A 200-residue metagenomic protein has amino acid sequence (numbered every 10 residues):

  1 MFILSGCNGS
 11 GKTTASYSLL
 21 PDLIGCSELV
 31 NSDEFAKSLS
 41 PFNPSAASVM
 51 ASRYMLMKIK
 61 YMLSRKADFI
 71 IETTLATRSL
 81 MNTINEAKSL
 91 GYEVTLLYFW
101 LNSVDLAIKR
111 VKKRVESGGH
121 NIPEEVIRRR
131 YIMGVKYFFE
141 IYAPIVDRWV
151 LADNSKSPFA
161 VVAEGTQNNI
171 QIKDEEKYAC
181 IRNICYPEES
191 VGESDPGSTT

Functional and structural regions predicted by a protein language model:
N8: The conserved Walker
K12: Conserved lysine of the Walker
S16-A67: Conserved substrate/cofactor phosphate-moiety recognition/catalytic segment in nucleotide-dependent phosphotransferases
M50-L101, G134: Glycine-rich phosphate-binding loop used to anchor ATP phosphates in small-molecule kinases, encompassing both
Y92-E140: A glycine- and Lys/Arg-enriched "phosphate-lid" helix/loop adjacent to the NTP-binding pocket of small-molecule kinases
E140-V191, T199-T200: NTP-dependent small-molecule kinase module
